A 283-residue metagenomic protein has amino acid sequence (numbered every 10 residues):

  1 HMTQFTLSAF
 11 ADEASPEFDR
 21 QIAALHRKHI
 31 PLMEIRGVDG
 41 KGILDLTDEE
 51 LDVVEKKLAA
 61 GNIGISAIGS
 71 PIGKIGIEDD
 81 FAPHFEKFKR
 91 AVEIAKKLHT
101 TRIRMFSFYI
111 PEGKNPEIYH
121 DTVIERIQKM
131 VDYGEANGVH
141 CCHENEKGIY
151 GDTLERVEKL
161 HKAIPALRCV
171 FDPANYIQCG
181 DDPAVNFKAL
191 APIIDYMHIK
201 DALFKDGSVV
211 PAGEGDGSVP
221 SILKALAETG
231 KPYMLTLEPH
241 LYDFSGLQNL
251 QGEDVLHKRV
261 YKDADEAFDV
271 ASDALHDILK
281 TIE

Functional and structural regions predicted by a protein language model:
M2-A11, S15-P31, A59, H99 (+2 more regions): Histidine-acidic metal/acid-base catalytic patches
A14-P16, I110-P111, G148-I149, N175-Q178: Glycine-/small-residue-rich active-site loops that bind phosphorylated ligands and cofactors
P31, I35-E125, H140, N175 (+2 more regions): Structural motif corresponding to the early beta-alpha repeats
G42-V53, D79-R90, K114-E125, G148 (+5 more regions): Alpha-helix N-cap and loop-to-helix initiation/capping positions
E49-G61, E125-G134, N186, S221-A225: Catalytic-core regions built around general acid/base machinery
K97, D132-N137: Secondary-structure boundary elements
V139-Y150, F171: Aromatic-lined carbohydrate-recognition surfaces of secreted/lumenal glycan-active proteins
